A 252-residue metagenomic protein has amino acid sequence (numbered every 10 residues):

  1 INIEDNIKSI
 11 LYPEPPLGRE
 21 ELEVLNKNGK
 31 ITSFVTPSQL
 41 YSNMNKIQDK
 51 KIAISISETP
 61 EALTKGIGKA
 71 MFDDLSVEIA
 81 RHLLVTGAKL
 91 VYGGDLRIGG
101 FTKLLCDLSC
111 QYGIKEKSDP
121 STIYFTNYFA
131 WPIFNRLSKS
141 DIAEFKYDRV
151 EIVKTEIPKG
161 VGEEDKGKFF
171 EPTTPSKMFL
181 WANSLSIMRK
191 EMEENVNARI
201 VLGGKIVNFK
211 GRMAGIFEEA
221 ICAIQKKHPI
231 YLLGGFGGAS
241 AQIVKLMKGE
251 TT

Functional and structural regions predicted by a protein language model:
N2-I3, N45, L83, M192: Generic structural signal for beta-strand residues in well-ordered domains
N2-M44: Charged, structured surface patches that assemble and position nucleic-acid processing machinery
D5-I7, N45-I52, N195: A short, charged/proline- and glycine-enriched loop that marks the coil->beta-strand transition at the N-terminal
S9-G18, V24, K50-A53, E58-E61 (+1 more regions): Long, low-complexity, Lys/Arg-enriched
R19-V24, K46-Q48, G66, A70-L75: Domain-scale, conserved, charged regions that form catalytic cores and adjacent regulatory/interaction surfaces
P37-D49, I187-M188, A223: Short amphipathic alpha-helices and their capping/turn segments at secondary-structure boundaries
S55-T252: Acidic/glycine-enriched connector segments
